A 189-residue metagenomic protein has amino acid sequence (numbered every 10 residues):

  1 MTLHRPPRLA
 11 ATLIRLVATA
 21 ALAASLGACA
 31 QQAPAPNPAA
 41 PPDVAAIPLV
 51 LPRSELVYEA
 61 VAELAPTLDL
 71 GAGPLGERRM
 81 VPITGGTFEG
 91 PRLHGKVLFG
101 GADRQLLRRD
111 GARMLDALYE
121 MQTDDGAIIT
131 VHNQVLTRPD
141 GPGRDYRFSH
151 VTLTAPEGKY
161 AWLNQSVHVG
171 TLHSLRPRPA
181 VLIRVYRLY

Functional and structural regions predicted by a protein language model:
M1-T12: N-terminal secretory signal peptides that target proteins for export/translocation
P7, A18, Q31-Q32: General secretory precursor processing signal
T12-T19: Sec-dependent signal peptide recognition, specifically the positively charged N-region followed immediately by
G27-A28: C-terminal motif of bacterial Sec signal peptides marking the signal peptidase cleavage site
A33-Y189: Beta-strand-enriched cores of mature, soluble protein domains
